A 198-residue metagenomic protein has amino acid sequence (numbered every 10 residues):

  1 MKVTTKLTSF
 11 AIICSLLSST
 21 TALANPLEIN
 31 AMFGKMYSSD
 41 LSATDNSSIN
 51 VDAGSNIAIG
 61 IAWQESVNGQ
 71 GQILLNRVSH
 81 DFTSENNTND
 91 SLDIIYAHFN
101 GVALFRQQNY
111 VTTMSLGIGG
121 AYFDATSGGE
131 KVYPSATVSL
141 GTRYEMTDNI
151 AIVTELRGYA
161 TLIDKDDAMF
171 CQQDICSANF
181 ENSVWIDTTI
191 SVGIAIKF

Functional and structural regions predicted by a protein language model:
M1-L27: Cleavable N-terminal export/targeting peptides
A24-Y37, D187, S191: Transmembrane beta-strand segments of Gram-negative outer membrane beta-barrel proteins
G34-D40, V78-F82, G119-A125, Y159-K165: Structural signature of outer-membrane beta-barrel domains
M36-I57, K131-Y133: Surface-exposed strand-loop-strand hairpins of Gram-negative outer-membrane beta-barrel proteins
L41-D45, T83-S84, Y122-D124, Q173-N179: Extracytoplasmic loops and strand-loop junctions of Gram-negative outer membrane beta-barrel proteins
S55, I59-A136, Y144-I150, V184-F198: Gram-negative (and chloroplast) outer-membrane scaffold detector with strong preference for beta-barrel transmembrane
M146-F198: Predominantly the C-terminal beta-signal and adjacent terminal strand-loop region of outer-membrane beta-barrel
